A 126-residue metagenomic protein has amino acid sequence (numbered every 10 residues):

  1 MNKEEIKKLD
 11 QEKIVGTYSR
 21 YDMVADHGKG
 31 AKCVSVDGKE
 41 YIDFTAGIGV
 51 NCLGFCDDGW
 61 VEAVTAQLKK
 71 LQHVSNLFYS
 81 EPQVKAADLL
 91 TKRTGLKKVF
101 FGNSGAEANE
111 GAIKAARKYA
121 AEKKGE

Functional and structural regions predicted by a protein language model:
M1-K29: Active-site-adjacent loop/helix segments that line or gate small-molecule/cofactor pockets in enzymes
M1-N2, C33, K97: Residue-level detector of transmembrane insertion/anchoring sites
E4-E5, S35-V36, V61-E62: Short, flexible segments with low predicted structural confidence
I6, K13-V15, K32-C33, P82-Q83 (+1 more regions): Short amphipathic alpha-helical surface micro-motifs
I14-T17, D37, V74-S75: A general marker of short, structured functional hotspots
Y18, G30-K32, C56, E62: Compositionally biased, intrinsically disordered low-complexity regions
D22-D43: Active-site and channel-lining beta-strand-loop segments that bind or position nucleotide-derived/phosphorylated
E40-G125: Glycine-rich loop-to-alpha-helix module at the N-terminal edge of alpha/beta enzyme cores
